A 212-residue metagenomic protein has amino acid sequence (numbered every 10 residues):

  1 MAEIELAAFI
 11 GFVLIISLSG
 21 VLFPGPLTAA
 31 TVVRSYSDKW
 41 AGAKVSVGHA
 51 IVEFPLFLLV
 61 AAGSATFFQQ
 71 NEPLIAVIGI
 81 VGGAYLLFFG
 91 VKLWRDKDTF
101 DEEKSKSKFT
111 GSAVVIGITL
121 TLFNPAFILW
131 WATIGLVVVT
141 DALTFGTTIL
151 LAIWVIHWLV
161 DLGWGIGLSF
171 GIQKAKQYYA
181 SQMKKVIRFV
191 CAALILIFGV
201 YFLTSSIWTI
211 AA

Functional and structural regions predicted by a protein language model:
A2, G111, V115-I134: Selected transmembrane alpha-helices and immediately adjacent juxtamembrane segments of polytopic inner-membrane
E3-A76, T133-I153: Juxtamembrane transmembrane-helix termini in multi-pass membrane transport proteins
G11-I16, A84-L87, I116-T119, I156-H157: Short alpha-helical transmembrane interface motifs in multi-pass membrane proteins
W40-V115, G171-Y179: Membrane helix-loop-helix hairpins that form the core translocation module of multi-pass transporters
G48-L59, F123-P125, I156-G165: Membrane-embedded alpha-helical segments of transport systems, primarily multispan ion/solute transporters
L59-A61, L122-A132, I195-T209: Hydrophobic alpha-helical transmembrane segments in multi-pass integral membrane proteins
Q70-D101, H157-L168, Y179-A212: Selective transmembrane alpha-helices of multi-pass membrane proteins
L143, I149-I172: Hydrophobic alpha-helical transmembrane segments of multi-pass membrane transport proteins, especially secondary
